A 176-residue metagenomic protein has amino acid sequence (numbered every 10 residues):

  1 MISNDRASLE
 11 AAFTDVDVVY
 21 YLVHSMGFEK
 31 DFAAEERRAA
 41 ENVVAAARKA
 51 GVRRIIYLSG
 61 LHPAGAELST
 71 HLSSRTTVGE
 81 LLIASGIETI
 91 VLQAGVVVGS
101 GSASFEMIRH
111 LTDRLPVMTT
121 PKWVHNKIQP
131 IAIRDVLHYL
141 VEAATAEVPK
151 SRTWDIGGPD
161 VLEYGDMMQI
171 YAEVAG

Functional and structural regions predicted by a protein language model:
M1-A50, G60-G65: NAD(P)H-binding glycine-rich loop region in Rossmannoid oxidoreductase-like domains and their noncatalytic homologs
V23, I56-G60, Q93-G95, G157: Active-site beta-alpha turn of Rossmann-fold NAD(P)-dependent dehydrogenases/reductases
F28, L61-S73, V96-S102: Conserved catalytic-site region of short-chain dehydrogenase/reductase
K49-R54, S85-I87: A short helix->loop->beta-strand "cap" motif at the edges of active sites that frequently abuts
S59, E80-A103, M107-H110, R114 (+1 more regions): Conserved beta-loop-beta element that borders a ligand/cofactor-binding pocket
H71, G99-M107, A143-W154: Glycine/proline-rich active-site loop of Rossmann-fold NAD(P)-dependent oxidoreductases
G95-G101, K122-I133, G157-D160: Glycine-rich "substrate-gating" loop/helix at the edge of Rossmann-like oxidoreductase active sites
A143-G176: Mid/C-terminal beta-alpha module of Rossmann-like enzyme folds, strongest in SDR-family dehydrogenases/epimerases
